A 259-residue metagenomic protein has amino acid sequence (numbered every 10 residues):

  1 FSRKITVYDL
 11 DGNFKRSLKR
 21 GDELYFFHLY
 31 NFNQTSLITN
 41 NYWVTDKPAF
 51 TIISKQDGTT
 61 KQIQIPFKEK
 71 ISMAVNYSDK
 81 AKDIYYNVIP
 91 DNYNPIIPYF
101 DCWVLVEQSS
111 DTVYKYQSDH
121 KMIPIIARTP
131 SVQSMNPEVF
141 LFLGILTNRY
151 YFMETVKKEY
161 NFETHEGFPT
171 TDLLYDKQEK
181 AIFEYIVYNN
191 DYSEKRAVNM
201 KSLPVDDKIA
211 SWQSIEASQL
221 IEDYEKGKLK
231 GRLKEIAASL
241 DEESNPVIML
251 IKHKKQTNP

Functional and structural regions predicted by a protein language model:
F1-A49, T59-D79: Asp-box/WD-like beta-propeller blade repeats and closely related beta-sheet repeat scaffolds
S2, N33, D46, Y99 (+5 more regions): Short loop/turn segments that connect beta-strands within the blades of beta-propeller domains, predominantly WD40
S2-R3, Y42-K47, S110, K158-F162 (+1 more regions): Short glycine/acidic-enriched loop and turn motifs that connect beta-strands
I5-D11, P48-G58, S109-K115, E166-A181 (+1 more regions): Beta-propeller blade signature
F27-T35, T39-V44, A74-C102, F140-M153 (+3 more regions): Structural signature of eukaryotic scaffold interfaces centered on beta-propeller domains
I52-Q117: Loop-centered beta-sheet repeat module
M122-L146, T171-I209, I215-Y224: Conserved blade-ending motifs and adjacent loop-strand segments that build the rim/top face of beta-propeller domains
D206-P259: Blade-level signature of beta-propeller repeat domains, shared across WD40, Kelch, NHL, RCC1 and BNR/Asp-box propellers
